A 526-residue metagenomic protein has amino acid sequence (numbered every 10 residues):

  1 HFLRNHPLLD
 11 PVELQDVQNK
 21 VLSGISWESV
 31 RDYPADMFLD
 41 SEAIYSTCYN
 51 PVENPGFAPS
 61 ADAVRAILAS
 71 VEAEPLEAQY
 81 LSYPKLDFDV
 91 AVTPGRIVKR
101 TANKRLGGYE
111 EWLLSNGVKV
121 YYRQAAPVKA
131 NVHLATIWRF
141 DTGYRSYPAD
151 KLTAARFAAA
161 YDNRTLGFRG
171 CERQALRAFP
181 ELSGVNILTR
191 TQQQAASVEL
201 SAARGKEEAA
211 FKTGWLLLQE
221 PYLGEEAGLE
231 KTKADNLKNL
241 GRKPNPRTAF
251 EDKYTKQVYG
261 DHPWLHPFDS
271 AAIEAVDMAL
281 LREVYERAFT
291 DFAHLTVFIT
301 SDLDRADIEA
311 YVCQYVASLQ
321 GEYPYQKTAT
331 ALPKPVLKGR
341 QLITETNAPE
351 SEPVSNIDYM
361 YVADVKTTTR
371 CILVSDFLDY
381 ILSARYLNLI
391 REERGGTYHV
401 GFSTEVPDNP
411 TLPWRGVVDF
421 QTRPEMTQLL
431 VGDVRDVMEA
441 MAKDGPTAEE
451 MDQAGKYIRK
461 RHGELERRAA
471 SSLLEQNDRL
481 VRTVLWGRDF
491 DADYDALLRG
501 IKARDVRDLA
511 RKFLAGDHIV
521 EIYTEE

Functional and structural regions predicted by a protein language model:
H1-G24, E42-N50, A58, Y121-R123 (+6 more regions): M16 family metallopeptidases and their MPP-like homologs
R4-P148, E283, D291-D364, I372 (+3 more regions): Proteolytic maturation boundary segments
I25-S29, Y33, Y222-L229, V276: Peptidyl-prolyl cis-trans isomerase
V276-E283: Append "and occasionally in soluble cytosolic enzymes with long acidic Gly/Pro-rich linkers
A288: A short acidic-Thr-Gly-centered motif at the start of a beta-strand
D379, L387-N388: Long, His/Glu/Asp-enriched segments that create or flank divalent metal/ion-associated functional microenvironments
L382: PLD/PLD-like phosphodiesterase catalytic module centered on the HKD motif
